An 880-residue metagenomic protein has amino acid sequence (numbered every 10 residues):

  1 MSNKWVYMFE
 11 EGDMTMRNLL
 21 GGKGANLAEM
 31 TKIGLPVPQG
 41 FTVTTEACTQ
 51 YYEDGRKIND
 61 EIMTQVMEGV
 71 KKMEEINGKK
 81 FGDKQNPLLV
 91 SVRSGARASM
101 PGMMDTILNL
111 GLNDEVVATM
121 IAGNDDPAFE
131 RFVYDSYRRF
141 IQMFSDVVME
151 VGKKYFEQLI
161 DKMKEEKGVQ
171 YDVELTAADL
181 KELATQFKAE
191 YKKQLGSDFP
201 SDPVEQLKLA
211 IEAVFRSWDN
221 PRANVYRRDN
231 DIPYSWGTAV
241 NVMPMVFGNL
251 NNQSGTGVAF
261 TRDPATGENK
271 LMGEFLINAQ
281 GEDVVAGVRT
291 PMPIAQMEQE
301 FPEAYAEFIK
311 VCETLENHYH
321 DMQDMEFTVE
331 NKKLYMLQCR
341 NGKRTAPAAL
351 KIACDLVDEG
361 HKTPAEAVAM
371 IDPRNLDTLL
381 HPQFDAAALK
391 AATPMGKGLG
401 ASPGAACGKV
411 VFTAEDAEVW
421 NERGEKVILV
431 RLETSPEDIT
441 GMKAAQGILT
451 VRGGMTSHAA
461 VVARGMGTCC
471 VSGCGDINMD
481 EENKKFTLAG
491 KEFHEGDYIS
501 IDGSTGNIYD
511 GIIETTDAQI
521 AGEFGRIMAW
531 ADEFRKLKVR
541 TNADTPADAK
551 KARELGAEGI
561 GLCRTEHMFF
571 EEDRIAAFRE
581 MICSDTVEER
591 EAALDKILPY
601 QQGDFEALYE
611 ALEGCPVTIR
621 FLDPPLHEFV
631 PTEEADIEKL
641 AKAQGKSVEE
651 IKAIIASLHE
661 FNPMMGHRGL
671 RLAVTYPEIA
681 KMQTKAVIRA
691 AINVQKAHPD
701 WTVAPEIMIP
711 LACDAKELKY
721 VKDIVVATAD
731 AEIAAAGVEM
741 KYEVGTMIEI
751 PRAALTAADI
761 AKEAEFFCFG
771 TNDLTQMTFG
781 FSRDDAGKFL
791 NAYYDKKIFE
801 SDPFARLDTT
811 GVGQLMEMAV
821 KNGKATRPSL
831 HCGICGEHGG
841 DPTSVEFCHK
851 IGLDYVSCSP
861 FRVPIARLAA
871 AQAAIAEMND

Functional and structural regions predicted by a protein language model:
M1-A392, V419, E425-I428, S435-T440 (+11 more regions): Nucleotide/phosphate-binding sheet-loop regions of phosphoryl- and nucleotidyl-transfer enzymes
F41, V451-G453, S472-G475, C563 (+2 more regions): Short beta->alpha connector loops at strand-helix junctions that form conserved, small/polar/Pro-enriched
R93, I520, W530-D880: Conserved alpha/beta-domain cores
I211, W218, L380-F412, R526-T541 (+1 more regions): Flexible inter-domain linker/hinge segments
N241, V411, I428-V430, L449 (+3 more regions): Structural motif
K333-Y335, L432-K443, G447, M455-V461 (+6 more regions): Glycine-rich phosphate/ribose-binding loops and adjacent secondary-structure elements that form binding surfaces
K397-E437, L488-R526: Extended, non-globular alpha-helical segments
